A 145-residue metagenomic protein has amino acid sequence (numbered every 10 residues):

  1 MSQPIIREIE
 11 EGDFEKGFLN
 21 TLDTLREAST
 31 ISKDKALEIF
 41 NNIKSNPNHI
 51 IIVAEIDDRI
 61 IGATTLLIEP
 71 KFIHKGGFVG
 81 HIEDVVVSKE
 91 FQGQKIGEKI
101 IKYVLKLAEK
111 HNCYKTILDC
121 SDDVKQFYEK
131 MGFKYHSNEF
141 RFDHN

Functional and structural regions predicted by a protein language model:
Q3-F18: A short beta-loop-alpha structural element at the N-terminal edge of CoA-dependent acyl/N-acetyltransferase catalytic
L19-I31: Helix-loop element at the rim of GNAT/NAT acetyltransferase active sites that forms part of the acceptor-substrate
N41-V53, H81: A short helix-loop-beta-strand connector motif used in the catalytic cores of GNAT acetyltransferases and, in some
V53, R59-I68, V86: Conserved beta-strand in the GNAT
P70-I82, Q92, H136: A conserved beta-turn-beta hairpin within the catalytic core of GNAT-like acetyltransferases that forms part
V87, G93-K106: Conserved acetyl-CoA-binding loop-helix of GNAT-fold acetyltransferases
I101, A108-C120: Conserved GNAT acetyl-CoA-binding A-motif
I117-Q126, R141-N145: Conserved beta-strand-loop-alpha-helix junction that forms the acyl-donor binding cleft
